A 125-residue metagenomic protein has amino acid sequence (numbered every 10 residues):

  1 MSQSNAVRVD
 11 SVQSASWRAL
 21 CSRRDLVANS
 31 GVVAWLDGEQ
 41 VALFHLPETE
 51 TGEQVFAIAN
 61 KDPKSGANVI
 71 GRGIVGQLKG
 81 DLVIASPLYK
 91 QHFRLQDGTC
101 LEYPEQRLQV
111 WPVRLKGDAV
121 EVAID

Functional and structural regions predicted by a protein language model:
M1-D81, R94-L95, R107-D125: N-terminal pre-ligand scaffold of iron-sulfur
D62, S86-Y89: Short cysteine clusters
P104: Active-site loop/oxyanion-hole signature of alpha/beta-hydrolase fold enzymes
